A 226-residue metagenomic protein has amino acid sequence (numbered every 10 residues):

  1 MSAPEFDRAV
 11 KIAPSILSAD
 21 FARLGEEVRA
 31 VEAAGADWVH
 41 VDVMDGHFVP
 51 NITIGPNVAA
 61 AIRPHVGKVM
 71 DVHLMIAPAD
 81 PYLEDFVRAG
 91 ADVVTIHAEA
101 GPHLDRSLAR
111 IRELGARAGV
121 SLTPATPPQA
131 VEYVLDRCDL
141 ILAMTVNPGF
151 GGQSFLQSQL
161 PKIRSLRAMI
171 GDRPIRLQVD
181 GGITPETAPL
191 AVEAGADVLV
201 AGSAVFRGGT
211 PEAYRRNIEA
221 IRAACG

Functional and structural regions predicted by a protein language model:
M1-T95, E99-H103, R110-E113, R117-A118 (+7 more regions): Conserved N-terminal beta1-alpha1 strand-loop-helix module at the mouth
H97-E99, T123, M144-N147, G202-S203: Short beta->alpha connector loops at strand-helix junctions that form conserved, small/polar/Pro-enriched
A125-P127, T184: Short acidic loop-to-helix transition motifs that present clustered carboxylates
I175-G182: Conserved Lys-Pro-Asp/Glu-containing loop-to-beta segment of HAD-superfamily phosphomonoesterases, centered on
G182-A194: Acidic, divalent-metal-coordinating active-site segment for phosphoryl/phosphodiester hydrolysis, typified by short
D197-A201, F206-R207: Acidic, Mg2+-coordinating phosphoryl-transfer loop and its flanking beta/alpha structural elements, shared across
